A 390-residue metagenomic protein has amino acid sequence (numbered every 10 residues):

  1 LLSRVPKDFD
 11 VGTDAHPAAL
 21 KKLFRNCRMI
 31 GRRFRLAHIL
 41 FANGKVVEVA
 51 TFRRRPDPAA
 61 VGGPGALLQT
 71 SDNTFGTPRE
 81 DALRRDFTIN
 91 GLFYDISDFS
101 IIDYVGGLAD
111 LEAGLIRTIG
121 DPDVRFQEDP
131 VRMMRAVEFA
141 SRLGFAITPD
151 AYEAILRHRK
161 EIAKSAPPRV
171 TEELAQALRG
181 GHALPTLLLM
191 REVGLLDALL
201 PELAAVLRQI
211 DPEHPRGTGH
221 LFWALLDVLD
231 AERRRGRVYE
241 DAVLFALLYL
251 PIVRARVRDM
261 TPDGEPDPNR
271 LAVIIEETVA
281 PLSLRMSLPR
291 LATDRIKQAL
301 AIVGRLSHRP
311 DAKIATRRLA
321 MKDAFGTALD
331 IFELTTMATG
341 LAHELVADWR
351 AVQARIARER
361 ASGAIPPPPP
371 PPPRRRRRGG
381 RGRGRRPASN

Functional and structural regions predicted by a protein language model:
L1-N390: Catalytic cores of the polymerase beta-like nucleotidyltransferase superfamily and closely associated nucleotide
